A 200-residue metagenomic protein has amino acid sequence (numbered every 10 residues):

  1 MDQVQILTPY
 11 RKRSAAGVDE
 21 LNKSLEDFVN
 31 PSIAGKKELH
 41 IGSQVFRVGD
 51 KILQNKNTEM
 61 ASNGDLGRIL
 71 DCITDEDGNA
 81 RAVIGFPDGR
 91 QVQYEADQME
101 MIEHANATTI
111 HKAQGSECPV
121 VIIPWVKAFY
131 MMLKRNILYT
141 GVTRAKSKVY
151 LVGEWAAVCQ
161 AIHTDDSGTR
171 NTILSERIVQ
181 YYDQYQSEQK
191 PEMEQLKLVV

Functional and structural regions predicted by a protein language model:
M1-N63: Conserved helicase/translocase motor-coupling segment
D65-V200: C-terminal accessory regions
